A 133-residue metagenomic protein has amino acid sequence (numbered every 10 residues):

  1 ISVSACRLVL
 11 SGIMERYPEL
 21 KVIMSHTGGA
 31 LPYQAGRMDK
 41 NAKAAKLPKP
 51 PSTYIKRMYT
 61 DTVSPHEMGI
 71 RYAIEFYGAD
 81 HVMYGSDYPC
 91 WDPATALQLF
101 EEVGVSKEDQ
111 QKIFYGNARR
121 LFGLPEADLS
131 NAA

Functional and structural regions predicted by a protein language model:
I1-T53, M68-D80: Histidine/acidic residue-rich metal-binding segments in metalloenzymes
L20, A30, Y59-T60, M68-M83 (+1 more regions): Mid-to-C-terminal alpha-helical segments outside catalytic/metal-binding sites
P51-S64: His/Asp/Glu-enriched short active-site or ligand-binding loop at hydrolase and phosphoryl-transfer sites
